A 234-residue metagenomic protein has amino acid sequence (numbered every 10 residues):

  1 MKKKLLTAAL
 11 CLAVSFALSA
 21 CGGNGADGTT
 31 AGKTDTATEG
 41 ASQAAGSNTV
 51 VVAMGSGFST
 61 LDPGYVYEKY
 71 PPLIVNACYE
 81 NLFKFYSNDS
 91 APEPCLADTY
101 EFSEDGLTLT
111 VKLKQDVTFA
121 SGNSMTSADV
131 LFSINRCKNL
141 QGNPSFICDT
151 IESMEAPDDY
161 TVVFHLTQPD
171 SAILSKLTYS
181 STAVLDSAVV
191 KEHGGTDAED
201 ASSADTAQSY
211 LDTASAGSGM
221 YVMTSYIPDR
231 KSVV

Functional and structural regions predicted by a protein language model:
M1-L5, A9-L12: Positively charged n-region of N-terminal signal peptides that target proteins for export
A17-A20: C-terminal motif of bacterial Sec signal peptides marking the signal peptidase cleavage site
G22-G25: Bacterial signal peptide processing site
G46-S56, D98, T108-V111, V130-I134 (+3 more regions): Short, well-ordered beta-strand elements
A53-F102, N135, A216: N-terminal lobe/hinge region of extracytoplasmic solute-binding protein
S87, T182-V234: Gly/Pro-rich hinge or "lid" segments in bacterial periplasmic/extracellular proteins
D98-Q141, P157, V163: Aromatic- and charge-enriched surface segment that lines or borders ligand/interaction sites
E101, I147-E199, S225-I227: Surface-exposed binding/hinge segments that line and control ligand-binding clefts or catalytic entry sites
